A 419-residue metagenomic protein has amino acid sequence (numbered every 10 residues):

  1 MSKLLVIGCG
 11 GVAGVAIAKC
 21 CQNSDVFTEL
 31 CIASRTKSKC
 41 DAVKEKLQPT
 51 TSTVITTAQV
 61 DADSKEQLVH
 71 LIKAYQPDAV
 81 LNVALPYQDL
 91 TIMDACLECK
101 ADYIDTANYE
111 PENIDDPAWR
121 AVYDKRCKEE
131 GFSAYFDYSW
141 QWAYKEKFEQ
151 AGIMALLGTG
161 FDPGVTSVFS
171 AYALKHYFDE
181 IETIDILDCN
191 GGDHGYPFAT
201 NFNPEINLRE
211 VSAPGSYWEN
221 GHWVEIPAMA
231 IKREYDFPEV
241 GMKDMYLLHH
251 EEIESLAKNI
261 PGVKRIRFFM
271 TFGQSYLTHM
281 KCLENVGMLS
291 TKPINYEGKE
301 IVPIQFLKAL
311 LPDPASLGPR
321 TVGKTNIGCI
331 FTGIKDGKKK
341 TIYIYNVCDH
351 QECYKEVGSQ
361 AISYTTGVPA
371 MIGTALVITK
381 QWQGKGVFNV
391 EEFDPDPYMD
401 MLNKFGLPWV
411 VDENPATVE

Functional and structural regions predicted by a protein language model:
L4-G11: Conserved N-terminal Rossmann-fold NAD(P)-binding element of oxidoreductases
A13-I17: N-terminal Rossmann-fold NAD(P) dinucleotide-binding loop
E29-C31: Short beta-strand element of Class I
R35-K39: Helix N-cap at the beta1-alpha1 junction of Rossmann-like dinucleotide-binding domains, i.e., the first residues
P49-S64: Rossmann-fold cofactor-recognition segment
V60-P77, A84, Q88: Conserved Rossmann-fold cofactor-binding substructure of NAD(P)-dependent oxidoreductases
A107-I153: Rossmann-fold NAD(P)-binding glycine/threonine-rich loop
K175-E419: C-terminal catalytic/substrate-binding lobe primarily of soluble NAD(P)-dependent oxidoreductases
